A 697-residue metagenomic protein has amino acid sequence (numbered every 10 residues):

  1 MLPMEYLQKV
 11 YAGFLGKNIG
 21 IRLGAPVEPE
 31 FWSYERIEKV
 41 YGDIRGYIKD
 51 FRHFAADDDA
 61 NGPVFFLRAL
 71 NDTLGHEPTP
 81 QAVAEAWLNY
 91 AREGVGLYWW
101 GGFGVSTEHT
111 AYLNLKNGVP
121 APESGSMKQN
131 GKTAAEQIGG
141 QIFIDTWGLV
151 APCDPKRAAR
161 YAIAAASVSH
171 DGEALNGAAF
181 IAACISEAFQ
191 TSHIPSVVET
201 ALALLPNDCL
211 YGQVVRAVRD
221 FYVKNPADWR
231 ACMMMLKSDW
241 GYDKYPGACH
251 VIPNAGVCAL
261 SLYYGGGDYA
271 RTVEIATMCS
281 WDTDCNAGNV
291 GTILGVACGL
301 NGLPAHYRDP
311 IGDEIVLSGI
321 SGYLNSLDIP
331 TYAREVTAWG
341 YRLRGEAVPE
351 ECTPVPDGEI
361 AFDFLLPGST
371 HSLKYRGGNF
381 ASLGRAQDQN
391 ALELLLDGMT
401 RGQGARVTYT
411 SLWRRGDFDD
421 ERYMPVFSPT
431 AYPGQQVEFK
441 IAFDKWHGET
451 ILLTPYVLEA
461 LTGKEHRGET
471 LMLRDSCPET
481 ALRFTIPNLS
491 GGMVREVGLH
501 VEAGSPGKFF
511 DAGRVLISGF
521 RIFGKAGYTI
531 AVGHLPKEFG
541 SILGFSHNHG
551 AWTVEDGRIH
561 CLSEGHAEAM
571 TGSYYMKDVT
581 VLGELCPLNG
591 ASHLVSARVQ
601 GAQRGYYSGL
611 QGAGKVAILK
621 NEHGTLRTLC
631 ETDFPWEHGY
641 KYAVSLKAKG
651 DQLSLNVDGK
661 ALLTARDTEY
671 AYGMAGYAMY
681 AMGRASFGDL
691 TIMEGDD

Functional and structural regions predicted by a protein language model:
M1-L471, G492-A531: Structured, active/binding-site neighborhoods that engage oxygen-rich ligands
A381-S382, F523-K577, Q652: Low-complexity, Ser/Thr/Pro/Gly-rich disordered linker/stalk regions
Y409-R415, R422-P429, G468-D475, T485-P487 (+3 more regions): Beta-strand-rich interaction surfaces with strong enrichment in secreted/lumenal proteins
F439, A481-R521, A643-K647, N656-L663 (+1 more regions): Extracellular beta-strand ligand-recognition surfaces/modules
K440-G448, P487-L489, E584-G590, R598-Q600 (+1 more regions): Solvent-exposed strand-to-loop "edge" motifs in beta-rich extracellular domains
V457-T462, A597-G605, A661: Short edge-strand/loop segments of extracellular domains
L461-R495, P506-F510, R627, F634-K641: Extracellular carbohydrate recognition and processing domains and analogous Trp-centered ligand-binding platforms
L562-K620: Secretory/extracellular carbohydrate-interaction modules and structurally similar beta-sandwich "look-alikes"
